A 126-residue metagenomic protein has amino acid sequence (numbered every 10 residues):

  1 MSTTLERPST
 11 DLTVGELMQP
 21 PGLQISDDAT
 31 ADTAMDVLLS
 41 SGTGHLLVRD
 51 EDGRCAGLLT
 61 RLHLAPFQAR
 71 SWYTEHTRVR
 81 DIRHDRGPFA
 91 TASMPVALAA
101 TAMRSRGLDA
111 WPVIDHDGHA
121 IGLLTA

Functional and structural regions predicted by a protein language model:
M1-A126: Tandem CBS (Cystathionine beta-synthase) repeat/Bateman regulatory domains
